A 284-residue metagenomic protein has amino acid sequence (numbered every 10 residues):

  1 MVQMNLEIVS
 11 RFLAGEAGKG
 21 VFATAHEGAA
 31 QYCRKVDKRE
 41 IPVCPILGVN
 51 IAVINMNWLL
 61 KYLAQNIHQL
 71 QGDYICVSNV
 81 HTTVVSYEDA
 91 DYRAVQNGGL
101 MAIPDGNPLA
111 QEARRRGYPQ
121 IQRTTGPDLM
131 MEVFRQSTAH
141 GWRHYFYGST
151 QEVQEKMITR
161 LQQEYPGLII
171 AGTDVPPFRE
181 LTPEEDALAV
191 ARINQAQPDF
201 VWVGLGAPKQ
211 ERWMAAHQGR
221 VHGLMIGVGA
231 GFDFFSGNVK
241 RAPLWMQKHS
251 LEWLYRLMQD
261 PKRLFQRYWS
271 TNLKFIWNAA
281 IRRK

Functional and structural regions predicted by a protein language model:
V2-D128: N-terminal nucleotide/polyanion-binding subdomain common to many enzyme families
N5-L6, A110-A113, A242, M246-K284: A transmembrane-helix-recognition feature enriched in membrane-embedded lipid enzymes and envelope glyco-/phospholipid
G72, W142, V221-G223: A short helix->loop->beta-strand "cap" motif at the edges of active sites that frequently abuts
A90-G98, E211-A230: A short, gly/pro- and small-residue-rich
L109-A196: Conserved beta-alpha
L109-Q111, K209, G231-S236: Short gly/pro/ser/thr-enriched loop/turn and capping motifs at secondary-structure boundaries
V175-L181, G223-Q259: Short, flexible loop segments at boundaries between secondary-structure elements
I193-A207: Proline-aspartate-enriched helix->loop->beta-strand connector
